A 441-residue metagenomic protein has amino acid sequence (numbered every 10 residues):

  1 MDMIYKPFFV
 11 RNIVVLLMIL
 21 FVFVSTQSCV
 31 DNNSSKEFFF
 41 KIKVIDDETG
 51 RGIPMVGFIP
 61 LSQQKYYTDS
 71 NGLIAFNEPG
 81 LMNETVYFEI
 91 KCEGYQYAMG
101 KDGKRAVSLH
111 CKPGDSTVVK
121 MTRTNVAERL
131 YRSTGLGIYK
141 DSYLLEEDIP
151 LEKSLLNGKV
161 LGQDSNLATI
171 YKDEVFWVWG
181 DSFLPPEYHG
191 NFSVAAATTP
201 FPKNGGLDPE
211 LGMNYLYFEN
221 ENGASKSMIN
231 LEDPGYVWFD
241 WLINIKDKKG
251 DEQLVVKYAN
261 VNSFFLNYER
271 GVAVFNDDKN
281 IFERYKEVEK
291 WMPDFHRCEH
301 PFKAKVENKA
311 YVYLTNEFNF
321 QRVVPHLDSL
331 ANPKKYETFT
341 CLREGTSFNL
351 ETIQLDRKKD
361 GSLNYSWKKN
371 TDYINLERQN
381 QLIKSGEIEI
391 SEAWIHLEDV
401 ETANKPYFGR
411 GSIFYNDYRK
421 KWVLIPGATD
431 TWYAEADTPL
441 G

Functional and structural regions predicted by a protein language model:
V15-S25: Bacterial N-terminal signal peptides
F23-K36: Bacterial Sec-dependent signal peptides at the C-terminal "C-region" and cleavage site
N33-I45, A428: A short, Gly/Thr-enriched small/hydrophobic beta-strand-prone motif that recurs across taxa
F38-F40, E48-S62: Short, ordered, surface-exposed loop/turn motifs in non-cytosolic proteins
Q63-E78: Short, acidic Ser/Thr/Gly-rich low-complexity loop/linker segments typical of extracellular and cell-surface proteins
L81-S108: A short, solvent-exposed loop/turn motif at the edges and junctions of modular extracellular/periplasmic domains
V107, G114-L161, I170-G235, N244-D294 (+2 more regions): Beta-rich carbohydrate-recognition and catalytic domains
